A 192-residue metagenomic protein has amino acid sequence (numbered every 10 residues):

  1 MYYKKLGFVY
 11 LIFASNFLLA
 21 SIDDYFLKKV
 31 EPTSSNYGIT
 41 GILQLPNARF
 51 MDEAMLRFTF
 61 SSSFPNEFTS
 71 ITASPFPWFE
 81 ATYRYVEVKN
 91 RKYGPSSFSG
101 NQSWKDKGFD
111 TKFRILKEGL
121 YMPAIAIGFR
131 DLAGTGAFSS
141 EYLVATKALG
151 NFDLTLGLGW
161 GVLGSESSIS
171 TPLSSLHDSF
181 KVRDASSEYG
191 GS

Functional and structural regions predicted by a protein language model:
M1-S35: Cleavable N-terminal export/targeting peptides
S21-S140, K147-F152, G161-S165, S174-G190: Transmembrane beta-barrel domains of Gram-negative outer membranes and organellar outer membranes
T155: Alpha-helical interaction elements
S168-I169: Short acidic, glycine/serine/threonine-rich loops at helix termini
